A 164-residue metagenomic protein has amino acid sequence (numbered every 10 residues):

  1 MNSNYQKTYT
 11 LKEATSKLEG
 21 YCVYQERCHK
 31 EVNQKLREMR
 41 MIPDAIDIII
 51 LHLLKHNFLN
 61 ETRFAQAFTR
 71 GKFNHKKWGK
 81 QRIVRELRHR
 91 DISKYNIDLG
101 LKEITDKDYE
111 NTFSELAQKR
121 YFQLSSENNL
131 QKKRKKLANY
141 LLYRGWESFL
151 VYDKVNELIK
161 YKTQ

Functional and structural regions predicted by a protein language model:
M1-Q164: An alpha-helical, amphipathic repeat domain used for nucleic-acid recognition, typified by the mTERF helical solenoid
